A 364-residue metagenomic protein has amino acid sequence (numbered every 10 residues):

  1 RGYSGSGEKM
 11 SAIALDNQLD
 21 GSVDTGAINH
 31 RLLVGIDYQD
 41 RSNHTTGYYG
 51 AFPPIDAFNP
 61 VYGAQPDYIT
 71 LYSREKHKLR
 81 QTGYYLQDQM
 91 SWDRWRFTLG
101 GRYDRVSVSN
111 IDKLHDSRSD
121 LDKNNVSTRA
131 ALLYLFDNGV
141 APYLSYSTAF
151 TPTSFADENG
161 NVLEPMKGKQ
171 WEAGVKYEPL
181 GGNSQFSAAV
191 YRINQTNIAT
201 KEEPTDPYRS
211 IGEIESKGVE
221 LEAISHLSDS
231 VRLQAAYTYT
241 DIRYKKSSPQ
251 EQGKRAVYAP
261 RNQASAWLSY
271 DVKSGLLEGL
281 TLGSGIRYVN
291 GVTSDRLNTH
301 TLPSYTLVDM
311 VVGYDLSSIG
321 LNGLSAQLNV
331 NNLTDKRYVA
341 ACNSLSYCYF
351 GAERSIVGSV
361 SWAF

Functional and structural regions predicted by a protein language model:
R1, T45-R74, S119, T200-K201 (+1 more regions): Surface-exposed loop/turn segments flanking beta-strands in extracellular/periplasmic regions
K9-I13, K78-T82, D122-V126, K167-W171 (+4 more regions): Residues that define the transmembrane beta-barrel architecture of outer-membrane proteins
M10, T25-L33, D37-D40, E75-Q195 (+1 more regions): Structural signature of Gram-negative outer-membrane beta-barrels, strongest in the C-terminal barrel of TonB-dependent
L15-G21, Y84-M90, A130-Y134, A173-Y177 (+6 more regions): Residues on the lipid-exposed face of transmembrane beta-strands in outer-membrane beta-barrel proteins
D20, D24-I28, W92-W95, L135-G139 (+9 more regions): Outer-membrane beta-barrel channels and translocator barrels
R31-L32, W171, V257-F364: Conserved C-terminal beta-signal and adjacent last beta-strands/turns of outer-membrane beta-barrel proteins
H44-A51, S109-S117, T153-N161, N197-D206 (+4 more regions): Outer-membrane beta-barrel translocator domains and adjoining extracellular loop/strand segments of Gram-negative
R94, R192, S210-D295: Gram-negative outer-membrane beta-barrel transporters
